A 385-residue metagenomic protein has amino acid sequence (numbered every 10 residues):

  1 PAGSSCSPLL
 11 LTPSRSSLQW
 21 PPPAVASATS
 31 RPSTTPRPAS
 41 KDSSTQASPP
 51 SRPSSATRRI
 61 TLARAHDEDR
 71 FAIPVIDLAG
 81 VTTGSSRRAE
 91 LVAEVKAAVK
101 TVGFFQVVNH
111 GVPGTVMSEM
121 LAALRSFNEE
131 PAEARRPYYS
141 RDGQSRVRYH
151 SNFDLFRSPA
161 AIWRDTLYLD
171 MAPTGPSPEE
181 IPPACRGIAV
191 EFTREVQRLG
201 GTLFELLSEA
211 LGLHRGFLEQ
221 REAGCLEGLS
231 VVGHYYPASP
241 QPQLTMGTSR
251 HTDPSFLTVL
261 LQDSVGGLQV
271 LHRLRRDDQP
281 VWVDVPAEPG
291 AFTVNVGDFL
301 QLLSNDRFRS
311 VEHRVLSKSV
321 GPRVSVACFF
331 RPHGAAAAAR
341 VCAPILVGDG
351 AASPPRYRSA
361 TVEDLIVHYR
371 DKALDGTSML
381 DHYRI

Functional and structural regions predicted by a protein language model:
A2-A160, R164-T166, G175-P176, I181-I385: C-terminal flanking tails of non-heme Fe-dependent oxygenases
